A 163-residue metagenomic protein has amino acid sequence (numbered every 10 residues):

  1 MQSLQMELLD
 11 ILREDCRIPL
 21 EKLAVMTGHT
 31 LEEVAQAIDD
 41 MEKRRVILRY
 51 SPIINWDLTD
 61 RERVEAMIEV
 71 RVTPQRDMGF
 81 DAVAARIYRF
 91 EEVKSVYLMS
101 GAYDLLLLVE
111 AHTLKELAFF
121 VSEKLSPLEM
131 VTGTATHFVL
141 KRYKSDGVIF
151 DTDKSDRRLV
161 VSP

Functional and structural regions predicted by a protein language model:
M1-P163: A compositional/biophysical signature of low hydrophobicity enriched in polar/charged and small residues
